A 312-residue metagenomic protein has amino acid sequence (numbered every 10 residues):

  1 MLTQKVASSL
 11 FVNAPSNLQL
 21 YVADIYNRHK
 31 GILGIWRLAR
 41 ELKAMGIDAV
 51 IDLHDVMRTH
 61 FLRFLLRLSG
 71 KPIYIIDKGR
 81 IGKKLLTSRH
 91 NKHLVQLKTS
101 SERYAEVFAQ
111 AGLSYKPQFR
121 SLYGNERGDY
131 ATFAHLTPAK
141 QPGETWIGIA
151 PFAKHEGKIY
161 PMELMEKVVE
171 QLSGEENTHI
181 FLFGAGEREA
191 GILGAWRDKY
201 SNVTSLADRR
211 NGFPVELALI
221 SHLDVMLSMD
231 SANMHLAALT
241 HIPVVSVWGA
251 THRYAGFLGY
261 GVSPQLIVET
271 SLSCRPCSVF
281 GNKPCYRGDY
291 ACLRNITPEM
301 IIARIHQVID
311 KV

Functional and structural regions predicted by a protein language model:
M1-V312: Catalytic machinery of carbohydrate-active enzymes, primarily nucleotide-sugar-dependent glycosyltransferases
